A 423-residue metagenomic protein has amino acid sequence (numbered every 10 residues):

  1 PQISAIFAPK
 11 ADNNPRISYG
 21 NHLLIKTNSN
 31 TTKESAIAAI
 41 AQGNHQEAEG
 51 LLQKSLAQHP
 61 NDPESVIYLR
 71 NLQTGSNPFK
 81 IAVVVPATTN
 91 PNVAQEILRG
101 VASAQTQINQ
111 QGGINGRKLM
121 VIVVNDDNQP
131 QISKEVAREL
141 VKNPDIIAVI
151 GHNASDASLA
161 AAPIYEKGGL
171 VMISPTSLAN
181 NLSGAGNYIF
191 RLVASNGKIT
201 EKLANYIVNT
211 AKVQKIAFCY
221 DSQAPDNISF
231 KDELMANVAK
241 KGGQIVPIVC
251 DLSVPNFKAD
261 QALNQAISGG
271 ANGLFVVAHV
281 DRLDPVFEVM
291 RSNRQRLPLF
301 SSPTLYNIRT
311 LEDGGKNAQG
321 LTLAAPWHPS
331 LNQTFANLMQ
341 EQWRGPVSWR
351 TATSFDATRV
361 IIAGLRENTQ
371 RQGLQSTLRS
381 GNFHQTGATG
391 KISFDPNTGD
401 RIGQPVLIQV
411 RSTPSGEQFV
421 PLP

Functional and structural regions predicted by a protein language model:
P1-P423: Extracytosolic ligand-binding ectodomains
